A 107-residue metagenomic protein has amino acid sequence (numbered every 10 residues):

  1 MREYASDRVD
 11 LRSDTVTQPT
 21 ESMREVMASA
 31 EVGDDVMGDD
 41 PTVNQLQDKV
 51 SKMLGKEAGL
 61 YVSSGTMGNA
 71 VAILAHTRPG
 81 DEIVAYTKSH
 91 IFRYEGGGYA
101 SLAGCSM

Functional and structural regions predicted by a protein language model:
R2, R8-L11: Pyridoxal 5′-phosphate
R2-Y4, G59, R78, V84 (+1 more regions): Structured catalytic cores of enzymes that bind and process phosphorylated ligands/cofactors
R8-V9, E31-G33, D81: A short, structure-level motif marking secondary-structure boundaries and short turns
T15-V16: Short coil/turn segments
P19-G65, T87-R93, G98-A100: Conserved N-terminal alpha-helix of the aminotransferase class I/II PLP-enzyme fold
V50, G68-H76: Buried hydrophobic packing segments
A75-R93: Conserved PLP-anchoring active-site segment centered on the Schiff-base-forming lysine
L102-M107: PLP-dependent aminotransferase-class I/II
